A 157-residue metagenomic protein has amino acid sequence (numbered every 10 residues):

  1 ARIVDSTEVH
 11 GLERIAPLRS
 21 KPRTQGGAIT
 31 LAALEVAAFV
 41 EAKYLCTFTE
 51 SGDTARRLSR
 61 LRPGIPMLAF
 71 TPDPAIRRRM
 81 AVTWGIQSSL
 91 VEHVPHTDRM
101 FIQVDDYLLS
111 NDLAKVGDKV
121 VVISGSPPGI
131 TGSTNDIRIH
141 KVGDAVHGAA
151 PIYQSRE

Functional and structural regions predicted by a protein language model:
A1-G11, A37, E41, R62 (+6 more regions): Structural signal for hydrophobic packing residues in well-ordered secondary-structure cores of soluble enzyme domains
A1-L34, A150-E157: Long, charged amphipathic helices and adjacent flexible linkers at domain junctions
S6-L18, K43, F48, K115-D118: Flexible, glycine/charged-enriched surface loops at secondary-structure junctions
A28-A42, M100-D112, D118: Phosphate-interacting basic helix/loop segments used at nucleotide- and nucleic-acid interfaces
A32-R60: C-terminal accessory/binding modules appended to enzymatic or scaffolding proteins
K43-C46, I65-L68, I86-S89, D118-V121 (+1 more regions): Structural motif
T54-R56, R62-M100: Nucleotide-binding motor/catalytic cores of P-loop/tubulin-like NTPases across gene-expression machines
K115-P128, T134-H147: C-terminal binding/interaction regions
